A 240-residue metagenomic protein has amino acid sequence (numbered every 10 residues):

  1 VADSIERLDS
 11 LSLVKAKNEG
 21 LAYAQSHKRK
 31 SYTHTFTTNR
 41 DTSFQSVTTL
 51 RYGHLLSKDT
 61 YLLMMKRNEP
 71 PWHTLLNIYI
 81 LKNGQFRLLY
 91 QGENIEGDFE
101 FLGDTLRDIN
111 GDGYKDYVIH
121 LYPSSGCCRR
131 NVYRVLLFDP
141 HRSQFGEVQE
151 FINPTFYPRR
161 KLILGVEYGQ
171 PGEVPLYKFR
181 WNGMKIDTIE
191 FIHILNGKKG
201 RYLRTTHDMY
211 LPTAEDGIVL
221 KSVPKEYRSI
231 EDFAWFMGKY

Functional and structural regions predicted by a protein language model:
V1-L56, R159-Y240: Acidic, small-residue rich beta-repeat scaffolds with periodic aromatic anchors
A22-D41, I80-D98, H141-T155, K161-L164 (+1 more regions): Blade-edge motifs of beta-propeller repeat domains
T49-L55, I78-Y79, F101-I109, F151-P158: Short, exposed beta-strand/loop patches in secreted or surface proteins that constitute
L55-K66, D108-L121, K161-G165: Acidic/hydrophobic-patterned starts of short beta strands in beta-sheet-rich repeat architectures
E69-T74, G126-N131, P171-V174: Short, solvent-exposed loop/turn segments at conserved positions within beta-propeller repeat blades
W72-C127: A glycine-rich, hydrophobic loop/mini-helix early in the fold
I78-F86, C128-G146, K178-M184: Beta-propeller blade repeat segments, especially FG-GAP/WD-type strand-to-loop junctions in 6- to 7-bladed propeller
L106-Y114, D139-Q144, F156-R159, W181-K185: A short, structured loop/turn motif at beta-sheet edges
